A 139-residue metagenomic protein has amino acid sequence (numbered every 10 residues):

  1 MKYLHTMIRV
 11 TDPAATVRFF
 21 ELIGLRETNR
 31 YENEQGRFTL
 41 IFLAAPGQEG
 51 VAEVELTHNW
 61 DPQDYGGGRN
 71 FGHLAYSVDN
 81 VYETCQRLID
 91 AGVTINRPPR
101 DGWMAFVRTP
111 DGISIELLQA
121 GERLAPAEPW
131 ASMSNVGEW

Functional and structural regions predicted by a protein language model:
Y3-H5, R69-H73: Eukaryotic phosphotyrosine signaling hubs
M7-V51: Core segments of cupin and vicinal oxygen chelate
F19, Y65, F106-T109: A general structural signal for stabilizing positions within well-ordered secondary structure
L25, D61-P62, V93: Short beta-turn/strand-loop junction motif enriched in small, turn-promoting residues
T28-E32, T39-F42, Y76, Y82-W139: Vicinal oxygen chelate
P46-G50, D61-Q63, V81: Short, charged/polar surface micro-motifs in flexible loops or helix N-caps
V51-E53, S114: Short, mixed charged/polar active-site loops that provide acid/base catalysis or chelate metal/phosphate cofactors
